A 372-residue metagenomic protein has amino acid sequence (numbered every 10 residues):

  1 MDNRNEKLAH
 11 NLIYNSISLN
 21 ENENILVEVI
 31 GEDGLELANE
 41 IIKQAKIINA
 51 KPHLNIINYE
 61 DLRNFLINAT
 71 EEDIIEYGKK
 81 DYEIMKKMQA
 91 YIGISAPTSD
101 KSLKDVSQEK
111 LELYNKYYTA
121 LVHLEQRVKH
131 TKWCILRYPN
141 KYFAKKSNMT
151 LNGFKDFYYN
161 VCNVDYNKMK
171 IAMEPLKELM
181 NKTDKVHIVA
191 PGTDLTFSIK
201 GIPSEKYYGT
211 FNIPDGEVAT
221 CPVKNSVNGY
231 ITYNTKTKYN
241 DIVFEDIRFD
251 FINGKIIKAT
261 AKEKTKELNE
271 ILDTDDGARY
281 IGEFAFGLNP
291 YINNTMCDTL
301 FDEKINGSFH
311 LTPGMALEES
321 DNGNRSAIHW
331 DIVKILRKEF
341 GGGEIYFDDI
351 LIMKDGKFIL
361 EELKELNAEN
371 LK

Functional and structural regions predicted by a protein language model:
M1-G229, L366-L371: Active-site bordering "gate/hinge" segments that shape substrate access to catalytic or cofactor-binding pockets
E32-D33, P97-S99, N140, I202 (+7 more regions): Short, glycine-/Ser/Thr-/acidic-enriched flexible segments
L179-K185, V243-E245, L336-E344: A short, compositionally biased
I188, D250, I345: Short aromatic-centered micro-motifs
E217-T260: Oxyanion-binding "anion nests"
N228, F244-D246, N253, R279-E283 (+2 more regions): Active-site lining segments that contact anionic ligands and/or coordinate catalytic metals
K258-R325: Dual-mode signal for accessory low-complexity, basic/Gly-rich regions
M296-L371: Internal helix-turn-beta structural module
